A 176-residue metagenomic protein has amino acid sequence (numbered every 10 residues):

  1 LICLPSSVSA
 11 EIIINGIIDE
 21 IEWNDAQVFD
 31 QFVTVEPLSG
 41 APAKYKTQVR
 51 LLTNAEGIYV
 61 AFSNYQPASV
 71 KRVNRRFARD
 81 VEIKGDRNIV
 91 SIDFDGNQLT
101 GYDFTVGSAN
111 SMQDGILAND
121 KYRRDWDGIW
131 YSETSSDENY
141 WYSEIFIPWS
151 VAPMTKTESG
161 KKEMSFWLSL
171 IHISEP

Functional and structural regions predicted by a protein language model:
C3-L170, S174: Structural preference for beta-rich elements and adjacent junctions enriched in aromatics
